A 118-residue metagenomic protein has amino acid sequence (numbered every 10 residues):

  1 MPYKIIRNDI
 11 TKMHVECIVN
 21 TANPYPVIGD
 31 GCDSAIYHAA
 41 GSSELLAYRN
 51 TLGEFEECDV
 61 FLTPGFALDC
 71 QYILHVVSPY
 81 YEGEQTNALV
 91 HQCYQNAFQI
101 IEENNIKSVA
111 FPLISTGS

Functional and structural regions predicted by a protein language model:
M1-S118: Macrodomain-like recognition of ADP-ribose-binding/processing modules
